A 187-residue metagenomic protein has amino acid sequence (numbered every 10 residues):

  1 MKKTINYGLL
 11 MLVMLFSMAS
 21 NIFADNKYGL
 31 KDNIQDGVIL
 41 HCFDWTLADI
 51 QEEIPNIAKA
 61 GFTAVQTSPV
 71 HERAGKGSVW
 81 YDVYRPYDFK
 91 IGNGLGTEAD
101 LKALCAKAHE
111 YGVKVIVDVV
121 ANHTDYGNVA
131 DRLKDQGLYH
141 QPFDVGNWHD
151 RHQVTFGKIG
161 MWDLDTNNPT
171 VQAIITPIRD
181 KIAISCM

Functional and structural regions predicted by a protein language model:
M1-L9: Bacterial N-terminal signal peptides that target proteins for export
K3-T4, A19, A173: Intrinsic disorder/low-complexity segments enriched in polar/small residues
L9-M18: Bacterial N-terminal signal peptides
I22-A24: Boundary at the C-terminal end of the N-terminal hydrophobic targeting segment
N26-E52, K59-M187: Substrate-binding/active-site clefts of carbohydrate-active enzymes
